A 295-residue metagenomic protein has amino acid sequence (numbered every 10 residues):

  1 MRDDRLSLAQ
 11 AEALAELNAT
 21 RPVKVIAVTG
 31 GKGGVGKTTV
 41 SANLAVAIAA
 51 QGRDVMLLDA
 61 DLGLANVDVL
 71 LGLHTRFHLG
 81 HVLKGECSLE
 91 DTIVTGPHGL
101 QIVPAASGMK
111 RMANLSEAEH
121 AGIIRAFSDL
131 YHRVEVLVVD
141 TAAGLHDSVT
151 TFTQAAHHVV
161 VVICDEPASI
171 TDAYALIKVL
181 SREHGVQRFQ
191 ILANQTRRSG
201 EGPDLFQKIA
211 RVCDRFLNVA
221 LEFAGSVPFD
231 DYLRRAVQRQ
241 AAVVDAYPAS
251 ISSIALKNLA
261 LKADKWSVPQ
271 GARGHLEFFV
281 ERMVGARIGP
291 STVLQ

Functional and structural regions predicted by a protein language model:
M1-T20, Q187, N194-Q295: C-terminal lobe/tail of nucleotide-utilizing enzymes
L8-E12, L83-E86, E119-A121, V139-A143: Short gly/ser/thr-rich secondary-structure transition/capping motifs
P22-D61: Walker A/P-loop phosphate-binding motif and the immediately C-terminal alpha-helix
G30, A60-H132, Y232-A242: P-loop/Walker-type NTP enzyme "switch/lid" segment
R76, E86, E90, H120-I124 (+7 more regions): Amphipathic alpha-helical transducer elements in NTP-driven molecular machines
V136, T141-R235: Conserved catalytic-core segment of NTP-binding enzymes
